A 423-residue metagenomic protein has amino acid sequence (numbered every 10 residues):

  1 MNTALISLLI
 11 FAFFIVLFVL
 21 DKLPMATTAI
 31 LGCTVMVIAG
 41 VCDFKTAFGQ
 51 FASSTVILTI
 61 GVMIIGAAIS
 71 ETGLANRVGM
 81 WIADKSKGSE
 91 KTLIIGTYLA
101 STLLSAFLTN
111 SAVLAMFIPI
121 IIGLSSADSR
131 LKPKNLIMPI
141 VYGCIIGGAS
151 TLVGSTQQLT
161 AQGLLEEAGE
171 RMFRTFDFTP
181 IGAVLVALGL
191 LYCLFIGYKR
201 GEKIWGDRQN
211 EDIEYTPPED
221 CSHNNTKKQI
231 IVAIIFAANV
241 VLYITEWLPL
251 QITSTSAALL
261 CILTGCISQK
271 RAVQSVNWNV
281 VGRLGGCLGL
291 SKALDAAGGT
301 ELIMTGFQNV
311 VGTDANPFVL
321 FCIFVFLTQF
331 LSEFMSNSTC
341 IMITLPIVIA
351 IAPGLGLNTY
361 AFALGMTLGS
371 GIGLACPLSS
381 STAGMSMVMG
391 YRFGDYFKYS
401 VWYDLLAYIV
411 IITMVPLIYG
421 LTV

Functional and structural regions predicted by a protein language model:
M1-I60, I64, F178-T305, D404 (+2 more regions): Hydrophobic transmembrane alpha-helices of multi-pass small-molecule transporters
N2, I6, A127-G143, G147-T216 (+1 more regions): Juxtamembrane and boundary regions of transmembrane helices in multi-pass small-molecule transporters and channels
F14-L23, A100-T109, Y142-V153, V241-W247 (+2 more regions): Transmembrane alpha-helix interface/packing and boundary motifs in multi-pass membrane proteins, characterized by
V16-T28, D128-K134, I267-S275, F330-C340 (+1 more regions): Membrane-helix interface "capping/anchor" motifs
T27, T34, I38-D128, S275-V280 (+1 more regions): Membrane-embedded alpha-helical segments and adjacent helix-loop junctions characteristic of multi-pass solute
L31, G96, A100, Y142 (+8 more regions): Hydrophobic residues within alpha-helical transmembrane segments of multi-pass solute transporters/permease subunits
C33, G79-M80, S111-S125, I137-V141 (+6 more regions): Re-entrant/interfacial helical elements at transmembrane boundaries that shape and gate the permeation pathway
E90-L103, R130-G147, F176-F178, P317-F330 (+2 more regions): Alpha-helical transmembrane segments of multi-pass membrane proteins
